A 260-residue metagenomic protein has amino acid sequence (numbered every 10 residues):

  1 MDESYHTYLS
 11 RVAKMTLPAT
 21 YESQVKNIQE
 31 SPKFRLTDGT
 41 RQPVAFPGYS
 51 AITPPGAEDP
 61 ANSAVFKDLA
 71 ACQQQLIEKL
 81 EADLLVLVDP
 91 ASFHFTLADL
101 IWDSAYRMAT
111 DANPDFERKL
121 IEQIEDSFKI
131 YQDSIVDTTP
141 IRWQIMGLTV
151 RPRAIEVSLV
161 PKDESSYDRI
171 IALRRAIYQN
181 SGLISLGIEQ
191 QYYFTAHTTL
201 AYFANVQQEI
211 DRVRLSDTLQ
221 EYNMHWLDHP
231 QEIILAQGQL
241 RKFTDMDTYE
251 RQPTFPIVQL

Functional and structural regions predicted by a protein language model:
M1-L260: Histidine-dependent nucleotide/RNA phosphoesterase domain, centered on the 2H-phosphoesterase fold with its duplicated
